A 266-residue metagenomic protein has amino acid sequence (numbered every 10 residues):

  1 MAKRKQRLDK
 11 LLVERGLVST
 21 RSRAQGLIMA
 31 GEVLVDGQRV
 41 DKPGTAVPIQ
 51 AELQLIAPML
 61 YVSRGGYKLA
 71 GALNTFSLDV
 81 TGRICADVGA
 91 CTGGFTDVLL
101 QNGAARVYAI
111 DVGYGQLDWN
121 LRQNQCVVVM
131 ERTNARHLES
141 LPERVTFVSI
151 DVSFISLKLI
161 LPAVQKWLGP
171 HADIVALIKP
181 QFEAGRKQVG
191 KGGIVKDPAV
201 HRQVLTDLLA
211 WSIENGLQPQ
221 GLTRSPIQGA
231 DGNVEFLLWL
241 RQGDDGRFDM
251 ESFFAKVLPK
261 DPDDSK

Functional and structural regions predicted by a protein language model:
M1-A51, I84-C85: A basic, amphipathic helix-loop patch mediating RNA/tRNA/ribosome contacts
L17, N74-T81, E139: Glycine-rich helix-loop-beta junction characteristic of Rossmann-like nucleotide cofactor-binding loops
T81-C91: Conserved class I S-adenosyl-L-methionine
T92-G103: Conserved SAM-binding loop of SAM-dependent methyltransferases across substrates and taxa, primarily the Class I
A105-L159: S-adenosyl-L-methionine
K158-V175: A short glycine-rich, Lys/Arg-flanked "PGG" loop and its adjoining helix->strand segment in the class I
H171-P180, A184-G185: Conserved beta-strand signature within the Rossmann-like core of class I S-adenosyl-L-methionine
V234, L238-K266: Flexible, glycine-/basic-rich loop-and-beta segments that form/coincide with the SAM-dependent methyltransferase
